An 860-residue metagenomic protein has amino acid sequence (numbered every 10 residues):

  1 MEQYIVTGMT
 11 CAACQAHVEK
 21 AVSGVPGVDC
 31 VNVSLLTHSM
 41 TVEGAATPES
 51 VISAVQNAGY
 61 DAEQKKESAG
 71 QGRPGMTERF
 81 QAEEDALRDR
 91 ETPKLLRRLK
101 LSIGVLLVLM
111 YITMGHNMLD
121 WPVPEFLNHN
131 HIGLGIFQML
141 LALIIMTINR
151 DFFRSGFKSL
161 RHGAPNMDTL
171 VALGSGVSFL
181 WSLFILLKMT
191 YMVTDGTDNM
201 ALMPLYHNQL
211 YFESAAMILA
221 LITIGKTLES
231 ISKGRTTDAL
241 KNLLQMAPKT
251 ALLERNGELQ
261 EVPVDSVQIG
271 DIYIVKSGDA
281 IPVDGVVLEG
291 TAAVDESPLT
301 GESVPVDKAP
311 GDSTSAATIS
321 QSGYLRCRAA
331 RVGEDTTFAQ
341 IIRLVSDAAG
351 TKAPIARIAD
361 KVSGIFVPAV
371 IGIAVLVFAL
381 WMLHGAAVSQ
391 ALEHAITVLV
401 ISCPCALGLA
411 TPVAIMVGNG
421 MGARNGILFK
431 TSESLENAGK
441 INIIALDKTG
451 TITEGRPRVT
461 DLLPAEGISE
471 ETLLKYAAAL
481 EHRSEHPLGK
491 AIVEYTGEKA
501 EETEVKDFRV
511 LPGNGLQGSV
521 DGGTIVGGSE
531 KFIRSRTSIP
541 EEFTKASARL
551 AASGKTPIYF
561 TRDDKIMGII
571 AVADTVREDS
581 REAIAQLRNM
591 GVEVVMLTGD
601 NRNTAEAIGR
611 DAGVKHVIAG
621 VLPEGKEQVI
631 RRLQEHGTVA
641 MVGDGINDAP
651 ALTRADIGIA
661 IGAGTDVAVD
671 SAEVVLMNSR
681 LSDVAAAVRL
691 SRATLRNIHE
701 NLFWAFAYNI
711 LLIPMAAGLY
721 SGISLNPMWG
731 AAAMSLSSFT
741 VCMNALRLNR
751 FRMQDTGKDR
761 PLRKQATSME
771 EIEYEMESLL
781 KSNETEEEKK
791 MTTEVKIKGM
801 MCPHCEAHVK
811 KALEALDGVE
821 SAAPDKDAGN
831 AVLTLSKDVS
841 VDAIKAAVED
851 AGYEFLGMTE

Functional and structural regions predicted by a protein language model:
M1-G133, E258-L259, A339, R343-T351 (+1 more regions): Flexible metal-binding regulatory segments at protein termini and peripheral loops
A16, I441, V520-G522, T556 (+3 more regions): Conserved ATP-binding TGD loop and adjacent catalytic N/P-domain core of P-type ATPases
P26-E43, P48, Q209-L210, K241-D335 (+2 more regions): Conserved cytosolic catalytic loops of P-type ATPases
K94-T250, K361, L725-P727: Transmembrane helix-loop-helix hairpins at the membrane interface
M118-I132, R161, L180, M421 (+8 more regions): Membrane-embedded alpha-helical bundles of multi-pass transporters
L143-F152, S159-H162, G176, A201 (+6 more regions): Hydrophobic alpha-helical transmembrane segments
M189-V193, D198-A201, M217-S277, K308 (+4 more regions): Juxtamembrane coupling segments of multi-pass membrane pumps/enzymes
V459, L463-M590, R602, V614-I630: P-type ATPase nucleotide-binding
